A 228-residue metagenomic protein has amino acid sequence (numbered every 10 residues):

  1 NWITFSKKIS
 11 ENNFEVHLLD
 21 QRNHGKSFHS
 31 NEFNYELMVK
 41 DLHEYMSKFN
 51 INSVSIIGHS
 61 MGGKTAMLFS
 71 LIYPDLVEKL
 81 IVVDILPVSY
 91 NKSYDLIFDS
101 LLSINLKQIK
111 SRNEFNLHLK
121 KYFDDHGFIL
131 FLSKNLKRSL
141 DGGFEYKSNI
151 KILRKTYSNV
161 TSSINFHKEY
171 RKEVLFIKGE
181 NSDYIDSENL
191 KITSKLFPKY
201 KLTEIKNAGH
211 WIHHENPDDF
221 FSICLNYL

Functional and structural regions predicted by a protein language model:
I3-E11, E15-I57, S222-L225: Active-site loop/oxyanion-hole signature of alpha/beta-hydrolase fold enzymes
E15, N50-S55, V77-K79, E173 (+1 more regions): Structural signature of beta-strand start/N-cap positions in the alpha/beta core of ABC transporter nucleotide-binding
Q21-G25, P87, G209-I212: Alpha/beta-hydrolase active-site loop signature
G58-G62, A66: Gly/Ala-rich beta-loop-alpha elbow adjacent to hydrolase catalytic centers
M67-I72, V77-K110: Flexible "cap/lid" loop of the alpha/beta hydrolase fold
K92, K107-T161: Conserved alpha/beta-hydrolase catalytic His-Asp/Glu region
L140-L196, K201-E204: Conserved serine/cysteine hydrolase catalytic core
A208-F221: Catalytic histidine-centered segment of alpha/beta-hydrolase-like enzymes
